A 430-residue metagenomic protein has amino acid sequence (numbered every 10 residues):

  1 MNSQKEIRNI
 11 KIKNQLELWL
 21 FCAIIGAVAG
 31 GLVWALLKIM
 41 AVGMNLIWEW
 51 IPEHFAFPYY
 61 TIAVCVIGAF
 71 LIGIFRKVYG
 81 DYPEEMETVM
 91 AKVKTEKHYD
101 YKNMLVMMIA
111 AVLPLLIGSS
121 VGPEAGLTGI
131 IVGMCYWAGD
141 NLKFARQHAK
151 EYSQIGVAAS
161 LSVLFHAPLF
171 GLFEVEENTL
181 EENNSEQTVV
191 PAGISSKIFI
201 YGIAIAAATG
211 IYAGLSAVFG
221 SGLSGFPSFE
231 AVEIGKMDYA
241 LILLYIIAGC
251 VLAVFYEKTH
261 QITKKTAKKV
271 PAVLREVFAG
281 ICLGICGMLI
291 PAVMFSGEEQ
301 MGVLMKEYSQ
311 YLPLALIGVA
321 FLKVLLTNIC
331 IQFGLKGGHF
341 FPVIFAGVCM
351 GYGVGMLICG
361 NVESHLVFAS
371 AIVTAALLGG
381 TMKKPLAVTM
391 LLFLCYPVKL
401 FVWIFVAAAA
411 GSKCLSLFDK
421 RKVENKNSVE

Functional and structural regions predicted by a protein language model:
M1-E430: Alpha-helical transmembrane segments and immediately membrane-proximal extracytoplasmic
